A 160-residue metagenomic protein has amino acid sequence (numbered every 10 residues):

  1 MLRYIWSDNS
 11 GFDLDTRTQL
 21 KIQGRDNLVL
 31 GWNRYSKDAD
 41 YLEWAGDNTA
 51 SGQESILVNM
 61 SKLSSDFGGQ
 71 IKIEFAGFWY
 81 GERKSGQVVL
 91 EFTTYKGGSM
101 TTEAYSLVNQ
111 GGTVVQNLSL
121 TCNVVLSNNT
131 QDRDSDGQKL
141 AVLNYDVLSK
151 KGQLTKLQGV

Functional and structural regions predicted by a protein language model:
M1-V160: Intrinsic-disorder/low-complexity signal
